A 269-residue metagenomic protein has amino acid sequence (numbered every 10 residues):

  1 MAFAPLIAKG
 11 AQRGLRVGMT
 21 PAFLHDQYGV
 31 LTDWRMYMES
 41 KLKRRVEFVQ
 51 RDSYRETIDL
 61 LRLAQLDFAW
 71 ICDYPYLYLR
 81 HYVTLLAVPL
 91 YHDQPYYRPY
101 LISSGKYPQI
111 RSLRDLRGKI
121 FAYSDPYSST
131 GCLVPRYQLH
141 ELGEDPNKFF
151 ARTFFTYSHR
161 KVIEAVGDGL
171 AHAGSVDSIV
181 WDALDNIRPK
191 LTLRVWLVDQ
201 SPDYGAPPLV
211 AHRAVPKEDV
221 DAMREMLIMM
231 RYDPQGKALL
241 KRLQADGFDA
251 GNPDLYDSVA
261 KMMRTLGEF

Functional and structural regions predicted by a protein language model:
M1-G10: N-terminal export signals
A11-P75: Extracytoplasmic small-molecule ligand-binding "clamshell" domains of the periplasmic binding protein/Venus flytrap
Q12, R16-T20, Y91-S103, P189-L227 (+1 more regions): Periplasmic-binding protein-like
V17-S40, R98-I163, A238: Bilobed "Venus flytrap"/periplasmic-binding protein-like clamshell domains and structurally analogous long
R45, Y123-E141, E225-F269: Ligand-binding clefts/hinges and TM-proximal coupling segments of bilobed small-molecule sensing domains
F48-D59, P146-E164, D203-G205: Short helix-initiation/N-cap motifs at beta->coil->alpha
R55-A69, R114, S158-I179: Short helices/loops that flank or line small-molecule/ion binding pockets
W70-Y82, H140-E141, G167, H172-T192: A ligand-binding cleft/hinge motif common to bilobed small-molecule-binding domains
